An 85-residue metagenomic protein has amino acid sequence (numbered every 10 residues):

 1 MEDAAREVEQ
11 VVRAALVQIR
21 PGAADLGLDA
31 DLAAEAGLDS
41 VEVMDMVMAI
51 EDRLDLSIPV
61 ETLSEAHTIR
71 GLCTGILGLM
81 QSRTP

Functional and structural regions predicted by a protein language model:
M1-D25, L77-P85: Thiotemplate assembly-line natural product biosynthesis machinery
V17-G37, L54-E65: Phosphopantetheine carrier-protein modules
E42: Two-component histidine kinase catalytic core, primarily the HATPase_c
M46: Residues within the DNA-recognition helix of helix-turn-helix
R53-D55, T74, P85: Short, surface-exposed, polar/charged, turn-prone segments marking secondary-structure boundaries
S64-E65, I69-R83: C-terminal structural segments of small proteins and small subunits
